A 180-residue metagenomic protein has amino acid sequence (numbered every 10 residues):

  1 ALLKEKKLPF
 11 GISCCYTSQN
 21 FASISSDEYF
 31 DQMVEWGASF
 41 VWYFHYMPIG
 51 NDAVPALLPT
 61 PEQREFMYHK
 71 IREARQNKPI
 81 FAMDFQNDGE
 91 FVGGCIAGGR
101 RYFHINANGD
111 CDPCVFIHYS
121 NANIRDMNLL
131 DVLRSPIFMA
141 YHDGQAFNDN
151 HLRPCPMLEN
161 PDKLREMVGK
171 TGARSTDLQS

Functional and structural regions predicted by a protein language model:
A1-G94, A107-N108, D112, F116 (+1 more regions): Radical SAM enzyme [4Fe-4S]-AdoMet core and its adjacent flexible, acidic and glycine-rich loops/tails across
G94-C95, F147: Short secondary-structure boundary/capping segments
I96-R100: Short, small/polar residue-rich loop motifs at catalytic or cofactor-binding pockets
F116-S180: Flexible mid-to-C-terminal extensions adjoining Fe-S/redox cofactors in radical SAM and related proteins
